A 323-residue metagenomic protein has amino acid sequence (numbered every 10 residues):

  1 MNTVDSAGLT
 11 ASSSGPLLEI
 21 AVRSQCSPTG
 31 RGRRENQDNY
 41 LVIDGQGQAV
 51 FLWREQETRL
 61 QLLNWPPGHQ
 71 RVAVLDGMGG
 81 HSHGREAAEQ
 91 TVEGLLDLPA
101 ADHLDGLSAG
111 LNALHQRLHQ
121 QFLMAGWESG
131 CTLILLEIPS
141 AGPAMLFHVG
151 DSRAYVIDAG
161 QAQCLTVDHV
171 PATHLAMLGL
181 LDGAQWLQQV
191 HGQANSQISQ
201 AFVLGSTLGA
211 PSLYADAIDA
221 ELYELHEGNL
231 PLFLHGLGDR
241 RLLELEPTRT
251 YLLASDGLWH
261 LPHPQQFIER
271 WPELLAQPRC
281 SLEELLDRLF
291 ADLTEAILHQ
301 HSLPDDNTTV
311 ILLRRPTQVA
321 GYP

Functional and structural regions predicted by a protein language model:
M1-P323: PP2C/PPM-type serine/threonine phosphatase catalytic domain
